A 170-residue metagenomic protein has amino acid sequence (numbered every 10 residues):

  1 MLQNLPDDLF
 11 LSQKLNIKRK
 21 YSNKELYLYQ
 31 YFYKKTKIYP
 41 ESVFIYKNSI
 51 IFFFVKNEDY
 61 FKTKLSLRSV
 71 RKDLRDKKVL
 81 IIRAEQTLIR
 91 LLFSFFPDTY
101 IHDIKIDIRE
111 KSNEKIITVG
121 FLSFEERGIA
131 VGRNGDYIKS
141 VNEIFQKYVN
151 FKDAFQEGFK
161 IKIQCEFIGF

Functional and structural regions predicted by a protein language model:
M1-F170: RNA-contacting regions in translation and RNA-metabolism proteins, encompassing KH/S1 modules where present
